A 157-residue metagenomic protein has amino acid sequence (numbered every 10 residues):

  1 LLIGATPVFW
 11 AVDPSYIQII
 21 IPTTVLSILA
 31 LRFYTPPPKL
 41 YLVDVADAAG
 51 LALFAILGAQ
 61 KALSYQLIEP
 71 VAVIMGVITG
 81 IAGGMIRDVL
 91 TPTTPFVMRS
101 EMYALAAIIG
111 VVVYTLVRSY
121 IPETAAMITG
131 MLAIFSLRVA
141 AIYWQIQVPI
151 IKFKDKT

Functional and structural regions predicted by a protein language model:
L1, L26-L40, M85-P95, A141-K152: C-terminal ends of transmembrane helices
L1-I3, I74-I78, A82-T91, V113: Short, structured motif recognition centered on aromatic/hydrophobic residues
L2-V12, L57-V71, L116-A126: Helix-coil boundary and interhelical linker segments in multi-pass alpha-helical membrane proteins
V8-P22, I68-G80: Structural signature of hydrophobic alpha-helical transmembrane segments
D13-I20, P38-G50, M75, V97-L105 (+1 more regions): Cytoplasmic-side transmembrane-helix entry/capping segments in multi-pass membrane proteins
V25, L29, K61, I81 (+3 more regions): Alpha-helical transmembrane segments of multipass membrane proteins
L53-L57, I109-T115: Hydrophobic, membrane-inserted alpha-helices
M127-A140: Small-residue-rich transmembrane alpha-helices that serve as helix-helix interface/gating elements in multipass
